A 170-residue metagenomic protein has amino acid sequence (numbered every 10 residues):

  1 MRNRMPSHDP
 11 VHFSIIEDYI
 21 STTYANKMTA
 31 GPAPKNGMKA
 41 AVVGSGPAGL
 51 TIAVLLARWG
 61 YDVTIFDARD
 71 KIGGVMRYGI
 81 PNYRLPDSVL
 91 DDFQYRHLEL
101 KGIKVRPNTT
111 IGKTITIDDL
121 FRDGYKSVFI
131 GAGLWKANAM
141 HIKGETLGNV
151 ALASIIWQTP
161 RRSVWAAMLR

Functional and structural regions predicted by a protein language model:
M1-T22: Iron-sulfur (Fe-S) cluster-binding segments and ferredoxin-like electron-carrier domains, especially [2Fe-2S]
E17-R170: Residues forming the flavin
